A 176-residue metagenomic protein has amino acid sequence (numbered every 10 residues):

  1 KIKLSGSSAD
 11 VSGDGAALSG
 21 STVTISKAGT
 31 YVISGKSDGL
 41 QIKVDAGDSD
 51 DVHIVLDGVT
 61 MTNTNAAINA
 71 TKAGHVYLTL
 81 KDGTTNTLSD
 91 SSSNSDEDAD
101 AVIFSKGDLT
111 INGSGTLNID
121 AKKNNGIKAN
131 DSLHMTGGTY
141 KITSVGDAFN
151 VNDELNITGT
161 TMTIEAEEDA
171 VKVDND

Functional and structural regions predicted by a protein language model:
K1-D176: A composition-driven surface/loop motif
